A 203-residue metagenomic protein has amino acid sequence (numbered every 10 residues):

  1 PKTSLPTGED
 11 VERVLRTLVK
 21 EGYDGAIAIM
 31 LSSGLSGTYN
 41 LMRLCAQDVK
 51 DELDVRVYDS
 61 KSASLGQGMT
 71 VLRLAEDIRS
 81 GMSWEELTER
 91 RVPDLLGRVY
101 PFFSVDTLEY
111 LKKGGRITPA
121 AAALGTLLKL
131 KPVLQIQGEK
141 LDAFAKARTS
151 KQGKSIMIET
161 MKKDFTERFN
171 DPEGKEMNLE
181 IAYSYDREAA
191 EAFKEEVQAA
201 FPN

Functional and structural regions predicted by a protein language model:
P1-R13: N-terminal glycine-rich anion-binding loop in soluble enzyme alpha/beta folds
R16, E21, G25, G34-D48 (+2 more regions): Mixed-charge interfacial surface used for oligomerization/domain docking and macromolecular partner engagement
